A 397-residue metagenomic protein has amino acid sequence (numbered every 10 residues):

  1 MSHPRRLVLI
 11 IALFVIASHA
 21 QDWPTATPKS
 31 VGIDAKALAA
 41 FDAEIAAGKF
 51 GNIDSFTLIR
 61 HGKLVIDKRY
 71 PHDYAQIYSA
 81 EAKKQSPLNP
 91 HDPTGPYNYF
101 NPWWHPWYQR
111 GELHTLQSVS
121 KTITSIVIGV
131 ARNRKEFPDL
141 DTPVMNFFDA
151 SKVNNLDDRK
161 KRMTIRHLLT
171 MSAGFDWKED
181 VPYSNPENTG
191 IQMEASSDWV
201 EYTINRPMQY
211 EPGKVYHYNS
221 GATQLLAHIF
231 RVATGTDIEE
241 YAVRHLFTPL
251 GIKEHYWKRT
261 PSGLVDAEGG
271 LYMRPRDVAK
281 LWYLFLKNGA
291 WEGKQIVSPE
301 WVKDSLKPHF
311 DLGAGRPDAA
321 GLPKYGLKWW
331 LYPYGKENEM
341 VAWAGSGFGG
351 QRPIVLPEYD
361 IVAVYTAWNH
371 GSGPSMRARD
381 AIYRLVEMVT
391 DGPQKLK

Functional and structural regions predicted by a protein language model:
V8-A17: Bacterial N-terminal signal peptides
D34, A39, G62, Q85 (+6 more regions): Active-site SXXK
A47-W107, D360-V364: A short, well-structured edge-of-sheet supersecondary motif
K68, Y78, A82-W104, T142-M145 (+2 more regions): Short, charged, amphipathic alpha-helices and their helix-cap/turn boundaries
W104-R110, R134-F175, N205-P207, T234-G269 (+1 more regions): Active-site helix/loop module of the DD-peptidase/beta-lactamase fold, centered on the serine-lysine SxxK catalytic
A222-I229, G269-A290, Q351-A367: Active-site-proximal alpha-helical segments within enzyme catalytic domains
I252-H255, R259, K303-V364: Active-site Gly/Thr loop motif
G345-K397: Structured C-terminal helix/loop/strand segments within mature extracytoplasmic catalytic/sensor domains
